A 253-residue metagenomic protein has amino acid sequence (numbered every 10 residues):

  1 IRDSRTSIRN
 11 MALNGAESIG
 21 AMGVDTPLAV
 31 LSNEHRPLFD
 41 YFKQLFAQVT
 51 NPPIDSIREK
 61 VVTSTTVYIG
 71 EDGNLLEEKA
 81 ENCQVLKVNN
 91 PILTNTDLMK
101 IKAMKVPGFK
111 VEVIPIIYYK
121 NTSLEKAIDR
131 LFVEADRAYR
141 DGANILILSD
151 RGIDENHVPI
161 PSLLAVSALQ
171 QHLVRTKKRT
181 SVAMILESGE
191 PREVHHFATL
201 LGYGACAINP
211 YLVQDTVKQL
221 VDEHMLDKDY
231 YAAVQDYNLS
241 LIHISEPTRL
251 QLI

Functional and structural regions predicted by a protein language model:
I1-L131, D136, R140, I147: Extended, highly charged accessory segments
I1-R2, P161, D229, Q251: Secondary-structure junction/capping motif
A47-T50, V174, R249: Hydrophobic/aromatic-lined pockets within catalytic cores
T50, T122, R192, L252-I253: Residues in flexible loops and secondary-structure boundaries
K110-S240: Glycine-rich phosphate/ribose-binding loops and adjacent secondary-structure elements that form binding surfaces
I242-I253: Single conserved hydrophobic/aromatic residue that forms the stacking wall/gate of nucleotide- or nucleobase-binding
